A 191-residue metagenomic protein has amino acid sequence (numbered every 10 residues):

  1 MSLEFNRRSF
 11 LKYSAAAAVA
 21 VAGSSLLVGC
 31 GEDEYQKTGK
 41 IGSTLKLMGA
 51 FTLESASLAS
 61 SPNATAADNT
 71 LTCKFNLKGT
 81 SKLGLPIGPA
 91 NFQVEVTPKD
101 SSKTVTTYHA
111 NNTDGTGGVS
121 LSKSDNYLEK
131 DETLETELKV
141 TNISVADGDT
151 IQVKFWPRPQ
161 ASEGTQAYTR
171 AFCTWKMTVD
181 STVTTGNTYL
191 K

Functional and structural regions predicted by a protein language model:
M1-A18: N-terminal secretory signal peptides and thylakoid transit peptides that target proteins across membranes
A17-S25: Sec-dependent N-terminal signal peptides of Gram-positive bacterial secreted proteins and lipoproteins
V28-G29: C-terminal motif of bacterial Sec signal peptides marking the signal peptidase cleavage site
Q36-T65: Low-complexity, acidic Ser/Thr/Pro/Gly-rich terminal tails and inter-domain linkers that flank the onset of structured
S55-P62, G117-S124, T136-K139: Short structured motifs
S55-Q93: Short, surface-exposed binding/anchoring microloops in extracellular/periplasmic proteins
T80-T133: The feature marks short-to-medium sequence segments in extracytoplasmic or secretory-pathway proteins
L134-K191: Surface-exposed edge beta-strand/loop patches
